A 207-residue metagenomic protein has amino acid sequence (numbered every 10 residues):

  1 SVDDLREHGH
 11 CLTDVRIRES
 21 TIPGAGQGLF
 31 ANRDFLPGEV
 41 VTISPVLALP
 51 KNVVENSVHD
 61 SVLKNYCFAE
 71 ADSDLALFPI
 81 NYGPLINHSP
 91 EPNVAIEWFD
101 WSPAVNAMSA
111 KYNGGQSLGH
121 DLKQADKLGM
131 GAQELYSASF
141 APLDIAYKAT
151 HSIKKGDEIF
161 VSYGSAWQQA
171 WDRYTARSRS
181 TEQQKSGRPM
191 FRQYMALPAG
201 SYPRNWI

Functional and structural regions predicted by a protein language model:
S1-I207: Conserved catalytic SET/PR domain of SAM-dependent protein methyltransferases, capturing the structural core that binds
